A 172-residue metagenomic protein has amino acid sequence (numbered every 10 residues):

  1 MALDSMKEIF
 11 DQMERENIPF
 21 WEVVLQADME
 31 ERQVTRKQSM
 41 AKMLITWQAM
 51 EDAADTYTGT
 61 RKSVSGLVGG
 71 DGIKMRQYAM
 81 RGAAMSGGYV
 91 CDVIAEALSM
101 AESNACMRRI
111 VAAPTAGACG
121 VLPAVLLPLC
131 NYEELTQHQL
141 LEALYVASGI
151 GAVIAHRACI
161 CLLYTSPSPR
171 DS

Functional and structural regions predicted by a protein language model:
M1-R108: Generic N-terminal targeting/processing segments that precede catalytic cores or assembly contacts
A84, A113-A116, H138, L163: Alpha-helix capping and helix-loop boundary segments enriched in small/acidic/polar residues
G88-N104, H138-I160: Acidic-glycine-rich active-site phosphate/pyrophosphate-binding loop
A105-R108, C119, E134-L141: Short coil/turn connectors at secondary-structure junctions
M107-I110, I160-L163: Active-site-adjacent structural elements in folded domains
I110-A124, S166: Conserved phosphate/anionic-ligand binding catalytic regions in large, soluble enzymes, centered on
P123-E134: Alpha-helical support elements that line or immediately flank enzyme active sites and cofactor-binding pockets
Y164-D171: Conserved small/polar residues in nucleotide/adenosyl-binding loops
